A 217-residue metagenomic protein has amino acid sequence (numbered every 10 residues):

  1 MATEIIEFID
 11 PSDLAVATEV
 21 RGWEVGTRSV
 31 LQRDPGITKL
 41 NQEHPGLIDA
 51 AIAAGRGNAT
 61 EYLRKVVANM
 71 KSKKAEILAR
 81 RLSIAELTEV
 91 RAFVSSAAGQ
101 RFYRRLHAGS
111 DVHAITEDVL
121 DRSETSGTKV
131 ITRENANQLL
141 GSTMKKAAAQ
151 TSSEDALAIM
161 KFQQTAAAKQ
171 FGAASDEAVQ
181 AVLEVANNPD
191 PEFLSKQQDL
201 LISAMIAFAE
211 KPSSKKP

Functional and structural regions predicted by a protein language model:
M1-L87: N-terminal Sec/ER secretory leader and immediately downstream segment of secreted/extracellular precursors
E4, L47, N135, E154-A158 (+1 more regions): Exposed alpha-helical structural elements
F8-S12, V25-R33, K73-I84, F93-Q100 (+5 more regions): Structured segments of extracytoplasmic/periplasmic soluble domains in secreted or envelope-associated proteins
I37-I48, I52, R56, K129 (+4 more regions): Intrinsic-disorder-associated interaction segments
H44-G46, A53-R56, R81-L82, Q100-R105 (+3 more regions): Non-catalytic interaction surface on structured domains
G55, A59, V66-K71, A108-G109 (+5 more regions): Long amphipathic alpha-helices with heptad-repeat character, especially coiled-coil-forming segments used
A79-R80, I84-D176: Extended amphipathic alpha-helical interaction segments
K161-P217: A cross-kingdom marker for long, charged
